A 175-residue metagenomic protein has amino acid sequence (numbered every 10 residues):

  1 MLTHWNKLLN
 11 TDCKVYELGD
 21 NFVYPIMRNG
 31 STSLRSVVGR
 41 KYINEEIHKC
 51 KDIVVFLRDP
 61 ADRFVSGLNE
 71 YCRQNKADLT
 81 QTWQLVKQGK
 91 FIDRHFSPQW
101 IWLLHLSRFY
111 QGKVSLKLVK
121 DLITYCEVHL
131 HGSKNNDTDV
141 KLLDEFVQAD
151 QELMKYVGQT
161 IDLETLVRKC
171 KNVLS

Functional and structural regions predicted by a protein language model:
M1-G19: N-terminal entry module detector
W5-T11, N44-L57, D62-F146, L153-V173: PAPS-dependent sulfotransferase catalytic domain
V15-K41: A cross-family signal for N-terminal binding/gating loops and helix N-caps that shape access to the active site
I26-R28, L57, Q148: Alpha-helical architecture
